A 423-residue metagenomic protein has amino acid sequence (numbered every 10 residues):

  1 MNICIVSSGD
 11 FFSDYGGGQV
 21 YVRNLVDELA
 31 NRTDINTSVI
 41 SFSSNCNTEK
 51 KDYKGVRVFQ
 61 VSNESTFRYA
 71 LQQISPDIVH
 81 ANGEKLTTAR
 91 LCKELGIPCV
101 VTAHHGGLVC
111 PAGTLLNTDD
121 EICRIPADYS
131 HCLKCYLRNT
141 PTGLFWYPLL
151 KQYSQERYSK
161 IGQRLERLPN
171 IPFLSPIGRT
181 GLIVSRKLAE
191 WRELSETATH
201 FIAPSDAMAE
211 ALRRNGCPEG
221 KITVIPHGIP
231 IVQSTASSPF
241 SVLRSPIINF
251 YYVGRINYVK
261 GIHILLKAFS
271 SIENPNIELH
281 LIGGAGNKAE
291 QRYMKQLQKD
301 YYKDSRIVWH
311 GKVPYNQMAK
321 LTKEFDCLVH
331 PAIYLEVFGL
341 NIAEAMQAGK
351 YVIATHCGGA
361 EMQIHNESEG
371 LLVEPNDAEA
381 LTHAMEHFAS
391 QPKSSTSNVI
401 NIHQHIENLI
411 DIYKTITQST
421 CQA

Functional and structural regions predicted by a protein language model:
M1-N45, Q73, L95-I97, S270 (+1 more regions): N-terminal subdomain of nucleotide-sugar transferases
V20, N257-S271: A conserved mid-protein helix/loop that constitutes part of the nucleotide-sugar donor-binding site
F42-S44, V253, E278-K295: Glycosyltransferase donor-sugar binding loop
M294-N316: Nucleotide-activated donor-binding/catalytic signature segment of Leloir-type glycosyltransferases, i.e., the conserved
K312-V313, K320-F325: Short alpha-helical donor nucleotide-sugar binding micro-motif in glycosyltransferases
C327, Y351-A354: Short hydrophobic beta-strand element within catalytic cores of glycosyltransferases and related nucleotide-activated
N366-E367, L371-A378, H387-S390: Conserved acidic donor-binding segment of nucleotide-sugar-dependent glycosyltransferases
S390-T420: A charged, aromatic-enriched C-terminal amphipathic alpha-helix characteristic of glycosyltransferases across folds
